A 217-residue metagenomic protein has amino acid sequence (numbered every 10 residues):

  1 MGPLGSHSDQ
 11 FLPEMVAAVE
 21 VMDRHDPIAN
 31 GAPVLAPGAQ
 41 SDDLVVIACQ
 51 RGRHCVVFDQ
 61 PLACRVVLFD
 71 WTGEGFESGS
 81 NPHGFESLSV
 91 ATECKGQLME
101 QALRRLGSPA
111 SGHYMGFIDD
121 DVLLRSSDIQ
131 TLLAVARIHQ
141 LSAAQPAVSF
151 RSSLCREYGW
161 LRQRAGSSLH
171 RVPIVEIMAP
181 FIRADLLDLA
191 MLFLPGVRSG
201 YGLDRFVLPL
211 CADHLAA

Functional and structural regions predicted by a protein language model:
M1-P82: N-proximal low-complexity "stem/linker" segments adjacent to membrane-targeting elements
V45, M115, A144: Receiver (REC) domain switch-region micro-motif
F58, F69-H113: Active-site-proximal specificity loops/subdomain of glycosyltransferases
Q60-F69, N81-E86, I138-A144, D213-A217: Structural alpha-beta junctions
G96, L123-S126: Loop/helix-junction capping segments adjacent to catalytic residues or to phosphate/diphosphate-binding pockets
S111-L123: Short beta-strand-to-loop acidic/aromatic patch adjacent to the donor-nucleotide binding site
R125-D213: Conserved catalytic core of nucleotide-sugar-dependent glycosyltransferases
